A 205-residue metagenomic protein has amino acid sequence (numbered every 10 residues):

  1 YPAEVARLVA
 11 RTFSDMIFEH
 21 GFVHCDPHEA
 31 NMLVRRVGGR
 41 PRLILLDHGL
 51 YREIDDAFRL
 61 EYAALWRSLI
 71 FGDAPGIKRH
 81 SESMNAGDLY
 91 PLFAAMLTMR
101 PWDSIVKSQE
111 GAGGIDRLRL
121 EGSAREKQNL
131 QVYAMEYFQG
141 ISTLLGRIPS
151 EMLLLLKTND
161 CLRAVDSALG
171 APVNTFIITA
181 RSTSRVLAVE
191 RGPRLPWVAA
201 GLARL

Functional and structural regions predicted by a protein language model:
Y1-A3, L8, R35-L205: Helix-rich C-lobe and terminal helical cap/extension of kinase-like folds
E4-H20: Conserved helicase/translocase P-loop NTPase motor core
G21, D26-H28: Conserved catalytic-loop position in the HRD/HxD motif
A30-V34: Hydrophobic residue at the +6 position relative to the catalytic HRD Asp in the kinase catalytic loop
